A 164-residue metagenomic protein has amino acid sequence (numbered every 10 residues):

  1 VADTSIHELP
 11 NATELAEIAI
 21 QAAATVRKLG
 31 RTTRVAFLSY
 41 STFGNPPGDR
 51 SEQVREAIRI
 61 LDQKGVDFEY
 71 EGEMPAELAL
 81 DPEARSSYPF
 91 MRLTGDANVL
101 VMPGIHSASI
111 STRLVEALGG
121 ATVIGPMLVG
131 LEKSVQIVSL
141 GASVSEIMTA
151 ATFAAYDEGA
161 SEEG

Functional and structural regions predicted by a protein language model:
V1-A12, I60-G164: Glycine-rich phosphate/nucleotide-binding loop
V1-G72: Glycine-rich phosphate/diphosphate-binding loop of Rossmann-like nucleotide-binding domains
